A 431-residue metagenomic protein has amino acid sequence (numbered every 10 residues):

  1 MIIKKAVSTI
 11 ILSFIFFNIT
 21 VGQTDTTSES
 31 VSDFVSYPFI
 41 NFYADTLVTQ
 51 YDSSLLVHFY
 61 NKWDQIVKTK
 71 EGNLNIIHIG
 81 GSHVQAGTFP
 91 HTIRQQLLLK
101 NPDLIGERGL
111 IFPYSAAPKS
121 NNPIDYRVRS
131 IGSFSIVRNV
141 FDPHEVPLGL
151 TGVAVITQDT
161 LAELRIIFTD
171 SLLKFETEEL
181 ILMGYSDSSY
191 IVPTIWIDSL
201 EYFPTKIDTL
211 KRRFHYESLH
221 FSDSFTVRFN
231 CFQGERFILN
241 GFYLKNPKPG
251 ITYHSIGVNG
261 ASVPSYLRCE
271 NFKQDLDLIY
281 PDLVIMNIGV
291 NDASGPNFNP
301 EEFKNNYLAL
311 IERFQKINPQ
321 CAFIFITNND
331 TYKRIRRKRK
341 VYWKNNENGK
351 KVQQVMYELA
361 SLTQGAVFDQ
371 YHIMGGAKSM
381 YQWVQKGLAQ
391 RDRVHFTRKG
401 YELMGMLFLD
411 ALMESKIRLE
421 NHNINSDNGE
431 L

Functional and structural regions predicted by a protein language model:
M1-F34, S415, N421-L431: Bacterial Sec-dependent N-terminal signal peptides
S32-H78, L148: Membrane/wall-proximal cationic-aromatic binding patches
K62, S82, A86, T92-D103 (+7 more regions): Structured segments of extracytoplasmic/periplasmic soluble domains in secreted or envelope-associated proteins
G72-H78, Q85, F89, K248-V341 (+3 more regions): Conserved, compact domain cores that house catalytic/ligand-binding motifs in diverse enzymes and effector modules
H78-G80, I105, F112, I326: Active-site neighborhood of phospho(di)ester-bond hydrolases with catalytic His/Asp-centered motifs
Q85-W196, D208-N305, H395: Conserved SGNH/GDSL esterase-like catalytic core that processes O-acyl groups on lipids and polysaccharides
L200-K206: Surface-exposed loop/edge segments in extracytoplasmic proteins
T331-L431: Catalytic His-Asp segment of secreted/periplasmic serine-dependent ester chemistry enzymes
